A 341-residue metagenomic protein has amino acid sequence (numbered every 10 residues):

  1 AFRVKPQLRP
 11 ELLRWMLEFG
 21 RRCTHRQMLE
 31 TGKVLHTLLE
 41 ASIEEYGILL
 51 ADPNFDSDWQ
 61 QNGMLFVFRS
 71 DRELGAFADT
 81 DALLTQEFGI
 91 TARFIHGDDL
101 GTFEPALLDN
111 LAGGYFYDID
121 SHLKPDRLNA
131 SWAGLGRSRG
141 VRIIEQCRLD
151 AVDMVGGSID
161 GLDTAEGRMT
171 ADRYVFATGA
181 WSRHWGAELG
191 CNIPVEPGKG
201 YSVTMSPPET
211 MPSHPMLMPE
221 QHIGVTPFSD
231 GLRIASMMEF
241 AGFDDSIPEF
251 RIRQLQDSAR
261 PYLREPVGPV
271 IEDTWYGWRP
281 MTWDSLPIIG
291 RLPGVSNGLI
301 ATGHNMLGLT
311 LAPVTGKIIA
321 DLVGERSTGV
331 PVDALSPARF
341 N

Functional and structural regions predicted by a protein language model:
A1-I95: Dinucleotide-binding Rossmann-like beta1-alpha1 core, especially the glycine-rich loop that anchors the ADP
A1-R22, A151-G161, G167-S296: Active-site substrate-recognition segment that forms the wall of the catalytic cavity or substrate channel
E30-I43, F66-A76, T102-F103, Y115-G134 (+3 more regions): Short beta-strand to alpha-helix junction loop
I48-W59, S138-R142, C191, L263-V270 (+1 more regions): Surface-exposed helix-capping loop/turn segments at secondary-structure junctions
G75-E87, L100-G101, L107-R173: Helical element adjacent to the flavin cofactor pocket in flavoenzyme catalytic cores
F94, M154, P207, L286-N341: C-terminal lid/capping helical subdomain adjacent to the catalytic/cofactor pocket in oxidative enzymes
H96, E145-C147, D273: Short loop/edge segments at beta-strand edges and connector loops that shape dinucleotide/nucleotide cofactor-binding
G140-R142, L232, G298: Short, conserved active-site loop motifs that form the nucleotide-linked donor/cofactor pocket
